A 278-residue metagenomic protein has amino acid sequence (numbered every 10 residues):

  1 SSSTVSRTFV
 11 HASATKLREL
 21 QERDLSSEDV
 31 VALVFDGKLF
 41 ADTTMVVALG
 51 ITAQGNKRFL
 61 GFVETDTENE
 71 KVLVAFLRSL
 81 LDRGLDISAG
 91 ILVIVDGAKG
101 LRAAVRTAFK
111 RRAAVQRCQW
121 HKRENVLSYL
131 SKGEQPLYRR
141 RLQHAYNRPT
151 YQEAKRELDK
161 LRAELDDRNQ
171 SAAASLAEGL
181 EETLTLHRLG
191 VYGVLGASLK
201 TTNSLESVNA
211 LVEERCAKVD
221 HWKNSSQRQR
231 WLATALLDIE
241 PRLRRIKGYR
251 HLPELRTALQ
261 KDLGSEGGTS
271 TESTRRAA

Functional and structural regions predicted by a protein language model:
S2, E28, D42, E70-V74 (+10 more regions): Amphipathic alpha-helical transducer elements in NTP-driven molecular machines
S2-V95, K99-R111, G179, S204: RNase H-like nuclease fold core
F9, K16, L20, E64-T67 (+8 more regions): A detector of single, family-specific signature residues that are central to catalytic or substrate-handling motifs
R58-F62, L85-A89, R123, R139-Y146 (+1 more regions): Short acidic, glycine/Ser/Thr-rich loop/turn "cap" segments at secondary-structure junctions
I91-K99, A104-Q143: Conserved beta-strand -> loop -> alpha-helix junction used to position metal-binding or nucleic-acid-contacting
N147-A278: Acidic/histidine-rich catalytic cores and adjacent linkers of DNA breakage/strand-transfer/modification proteins
